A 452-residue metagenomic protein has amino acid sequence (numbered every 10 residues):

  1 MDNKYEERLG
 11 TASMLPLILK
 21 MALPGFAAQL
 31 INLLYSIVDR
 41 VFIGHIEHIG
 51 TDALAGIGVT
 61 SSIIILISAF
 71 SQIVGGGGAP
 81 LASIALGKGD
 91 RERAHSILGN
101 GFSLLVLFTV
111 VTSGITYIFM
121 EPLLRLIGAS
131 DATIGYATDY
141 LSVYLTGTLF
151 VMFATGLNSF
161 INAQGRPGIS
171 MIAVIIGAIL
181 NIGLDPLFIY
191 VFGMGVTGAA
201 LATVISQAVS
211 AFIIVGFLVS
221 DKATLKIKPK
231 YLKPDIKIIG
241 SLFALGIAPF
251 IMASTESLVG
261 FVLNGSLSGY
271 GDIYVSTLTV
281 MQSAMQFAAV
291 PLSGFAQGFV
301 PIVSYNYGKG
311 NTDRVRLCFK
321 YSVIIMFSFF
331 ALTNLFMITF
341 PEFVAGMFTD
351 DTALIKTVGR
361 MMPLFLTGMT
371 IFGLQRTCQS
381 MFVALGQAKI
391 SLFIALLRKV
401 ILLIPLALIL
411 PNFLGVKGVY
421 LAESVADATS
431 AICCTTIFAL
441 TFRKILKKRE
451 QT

Functional and structural regions predicted by a protein language model:
M1-A22, A82-L149, V191-I247, V303-G368 (+1 more regions): Short alpha-helical transmembrane segments in multi-pass integral membrane proteins
T11, L15-L34, V38, I63-F70 (+6 more regions): Residue-level signal for short hydrophobic patches within transmembrane helices of multi-pass membrane transporters
K20-D39, V143, G177, S206-S210 (+3 more regions): Transmembrane helical elements of multi-pass membrane transporters/channels
L30, L34-A55, L124-D131, L187-M194 (+4 more regions): Helix-terminus/linker motif at the lipid-water interface of multi-pass membrane proteins
I37-V41, G114, P122, G156-F160 (+8 more regions): Alpha-helical transmembrane segments of multipass membrane proteins
R40, T51-L54, R91, M120 (+6 more regions): Membrane-helix interface/capping residues of multi-pass secondary transporters
L54-G114, V151-S170, N264, T277-L335 (+2 more regions): Small-residue-rich hydrophobic transmembrane alpha-helices
G75, Y144-N162, S170-A178, A199-I214 (+4 more regions): Short runs within selected transmembrane alpha-helices of multi-pass transporters and secretion channels
